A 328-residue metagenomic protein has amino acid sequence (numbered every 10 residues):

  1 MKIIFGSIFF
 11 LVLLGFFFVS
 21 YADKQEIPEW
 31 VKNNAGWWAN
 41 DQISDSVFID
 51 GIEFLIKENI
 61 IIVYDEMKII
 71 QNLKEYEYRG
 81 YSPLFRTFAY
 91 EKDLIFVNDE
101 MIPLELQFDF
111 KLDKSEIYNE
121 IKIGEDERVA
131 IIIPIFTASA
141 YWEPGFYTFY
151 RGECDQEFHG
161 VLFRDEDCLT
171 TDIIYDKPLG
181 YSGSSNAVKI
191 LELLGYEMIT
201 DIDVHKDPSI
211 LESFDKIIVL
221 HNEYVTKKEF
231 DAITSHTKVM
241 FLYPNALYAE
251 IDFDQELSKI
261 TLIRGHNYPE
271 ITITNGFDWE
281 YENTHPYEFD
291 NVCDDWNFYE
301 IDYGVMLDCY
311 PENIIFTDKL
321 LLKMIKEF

Functional and structural regions predicted by a protein language model:
K2-E77: Acidic, Ser/Pro/Thr-rich low-complexity regulatory regions and the short amphipathic helical interaction modules they
E26-N33, V47-F54, S182-L193, K228 (+2 more regions): Extracytoplasmic/secreted proteins, especially bacterial periplasmic and envelope-associated proteins
D41, V129-I132, I217: Generic structural signal marking isolated hydrophobic packing positions within regular secondary structure
I62, E223-L307: A glycine-rich, often tryptophan-bearing local segment used as a flexible ligand/cofactor-contacting loop or short
I70-S209, T274-F328: Aromatic-Pro/Gly-enriched surface loop or interdomain linker that acts as a lid/target-recognition segment
D176-F253: Helical hinge/lid and interdomain linker segments adjacent to catalytic or ligand-binding clefts that mediate domain
